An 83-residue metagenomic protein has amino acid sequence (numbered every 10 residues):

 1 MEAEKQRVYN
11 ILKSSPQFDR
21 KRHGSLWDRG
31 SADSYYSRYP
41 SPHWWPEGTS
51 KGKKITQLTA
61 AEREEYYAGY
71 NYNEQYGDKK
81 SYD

Functional and structural regions predicted by a protein language model:
M1-D83: Intrinsic-disorder/low-complexity detector
